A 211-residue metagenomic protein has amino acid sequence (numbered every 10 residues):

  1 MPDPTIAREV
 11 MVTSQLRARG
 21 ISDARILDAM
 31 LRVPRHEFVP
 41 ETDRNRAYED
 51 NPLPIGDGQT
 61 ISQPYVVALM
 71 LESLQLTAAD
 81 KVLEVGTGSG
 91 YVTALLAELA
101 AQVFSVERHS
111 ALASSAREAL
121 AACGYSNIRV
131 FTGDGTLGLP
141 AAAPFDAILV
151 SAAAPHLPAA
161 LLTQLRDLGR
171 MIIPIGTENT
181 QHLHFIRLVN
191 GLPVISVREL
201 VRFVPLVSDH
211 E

Functional and structural regions predicted by a protein language model:
M1-L83, Y91-L95, L99, L112-S126 (+1 more regions): Class I SAM-dependent transferase core
Q75-I195: Conserved nucleotide-cofactor-binding alpha/beta core module
